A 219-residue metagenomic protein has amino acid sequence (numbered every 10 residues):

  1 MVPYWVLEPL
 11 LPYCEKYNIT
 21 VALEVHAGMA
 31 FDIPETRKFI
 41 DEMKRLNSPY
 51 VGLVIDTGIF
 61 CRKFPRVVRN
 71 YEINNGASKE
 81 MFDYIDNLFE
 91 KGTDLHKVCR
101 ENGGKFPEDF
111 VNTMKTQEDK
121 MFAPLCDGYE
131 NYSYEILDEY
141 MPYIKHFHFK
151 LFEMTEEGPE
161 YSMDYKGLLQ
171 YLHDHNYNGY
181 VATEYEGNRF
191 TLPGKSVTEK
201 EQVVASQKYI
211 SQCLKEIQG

Functional and structural regions predicted by a protein language model:
M1-D86, K91-K97: Active-site acidic/histidine proton-transfer and metal-coordination neighborhood in alpha/beta enzyme cores
M1-Y4, A27-P34, I59-P65, A123-E130 (+2 more regions): Acidic-and-aromatic substrate-binding clefts and catalytic sites of carbohydrate-active enzymes
W5-P12, K16, R37-R45, E135 (+3 more regions): Alpha-helical scaffolding segments of alpha/beta enzyme cores, especially the outer helices of TIM-barrel or partial
L7, H146-T183: Well-ordered, non-transmembrane segments within structured domains
V21-L23, V51-D56, K145-F149, G179-E184: Hydrophobic faces of well-ordered beta-strands that scaffold small-molecule active sites in alpha/beta enzyme cores
P49, D138, P142, H175-N176: Structured loop/turn residues at beta-strand edges in well-structured enzyme cores
I59, K63-K150: Aromatic-lined glycan-binding groove of carbohydrate-active enzymes
L168-Y171, H175-G219: Aromatic-rich peripheral "rim/lid" segments of glycoside hydrolase catalytic domains that contact and position glycan
